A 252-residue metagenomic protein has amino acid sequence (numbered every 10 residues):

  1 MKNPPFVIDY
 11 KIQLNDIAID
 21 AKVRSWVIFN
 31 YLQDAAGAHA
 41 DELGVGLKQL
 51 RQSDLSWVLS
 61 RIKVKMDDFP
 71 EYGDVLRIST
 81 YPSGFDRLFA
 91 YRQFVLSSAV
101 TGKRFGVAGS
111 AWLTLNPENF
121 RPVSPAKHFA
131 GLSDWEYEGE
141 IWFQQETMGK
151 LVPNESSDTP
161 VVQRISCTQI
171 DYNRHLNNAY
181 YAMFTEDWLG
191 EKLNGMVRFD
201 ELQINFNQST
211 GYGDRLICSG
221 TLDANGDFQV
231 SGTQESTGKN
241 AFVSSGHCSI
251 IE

Functional and structural regions predicted by a protein language model:
M1-L59, G106-G109, T114-R198: Hot-dog-fold acyl-thioester-processing enzymes
K2-I8, K63-G149, F206, T210-Y212 (+1 more regions): HotDog/MaoC-like acyl-thioester-processing domains
S60, A90, D200: Exposed loop/turn and edge beta-strand positions of beta-sandwich/beta-sheet ligand-binding modules
S157, V161-G246: Acidic/His-leaning functional-site neighborhoods
